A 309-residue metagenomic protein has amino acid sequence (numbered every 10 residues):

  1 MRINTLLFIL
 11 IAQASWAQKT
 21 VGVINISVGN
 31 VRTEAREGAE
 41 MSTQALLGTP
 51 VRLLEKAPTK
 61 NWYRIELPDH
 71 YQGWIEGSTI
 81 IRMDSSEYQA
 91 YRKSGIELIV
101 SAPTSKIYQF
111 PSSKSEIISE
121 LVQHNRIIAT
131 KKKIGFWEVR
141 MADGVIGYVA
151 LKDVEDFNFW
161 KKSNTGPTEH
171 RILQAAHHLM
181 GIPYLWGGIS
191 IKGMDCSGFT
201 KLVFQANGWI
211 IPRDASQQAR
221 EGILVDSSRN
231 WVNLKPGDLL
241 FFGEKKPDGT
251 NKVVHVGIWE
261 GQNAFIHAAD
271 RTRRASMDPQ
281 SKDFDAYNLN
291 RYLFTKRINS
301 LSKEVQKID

Functional and structural regions predicted by a protein language model:
M1-V21: Bacterial Sec-dependent N-terminal signal peptides
Q18-T20, R36, P50-R52, P58 (+5 more regions): Boundary regions of SH3-family modules and the immediately adjacent low-complexity/disordered segments in eukaryotic
V21-V31, S94-K106, Q205-R220: Short, basic/aromatic beta-hairpin or loop at an interaction surface
I24-L53, T59-W62, V100-A129, Y184: Beta-loop motif signature
R82, S105, S112-S115, S228 (+2 more regions): Aromatic- and glycine-rich peptidoglycan recognition patches
A176, G188-N207: Active-site nucleophilic cysteine motif
I211-R274, Q280: ...with weaker cross-activation on analogous glycine-rich loops/strands in unrelated enzymes
